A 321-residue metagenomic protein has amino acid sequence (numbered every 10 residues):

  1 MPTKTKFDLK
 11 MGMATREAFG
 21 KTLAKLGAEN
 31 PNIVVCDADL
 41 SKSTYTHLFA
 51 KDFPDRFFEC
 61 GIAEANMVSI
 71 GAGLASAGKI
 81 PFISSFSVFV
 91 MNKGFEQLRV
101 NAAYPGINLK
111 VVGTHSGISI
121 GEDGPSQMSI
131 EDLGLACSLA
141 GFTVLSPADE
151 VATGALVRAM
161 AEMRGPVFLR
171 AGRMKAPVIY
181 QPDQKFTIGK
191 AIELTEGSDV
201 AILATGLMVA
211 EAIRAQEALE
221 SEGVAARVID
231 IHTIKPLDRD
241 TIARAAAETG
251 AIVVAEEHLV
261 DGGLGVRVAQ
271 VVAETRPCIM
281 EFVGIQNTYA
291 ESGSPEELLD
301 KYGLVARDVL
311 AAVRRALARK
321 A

Functional and structural regions predicted by a protein language model:
M1-R170, K175: Thiamine diphosphate
P2-K4, E17, E29-N32, K42-H47 (+3 more regions): Thiamine diphosphate
